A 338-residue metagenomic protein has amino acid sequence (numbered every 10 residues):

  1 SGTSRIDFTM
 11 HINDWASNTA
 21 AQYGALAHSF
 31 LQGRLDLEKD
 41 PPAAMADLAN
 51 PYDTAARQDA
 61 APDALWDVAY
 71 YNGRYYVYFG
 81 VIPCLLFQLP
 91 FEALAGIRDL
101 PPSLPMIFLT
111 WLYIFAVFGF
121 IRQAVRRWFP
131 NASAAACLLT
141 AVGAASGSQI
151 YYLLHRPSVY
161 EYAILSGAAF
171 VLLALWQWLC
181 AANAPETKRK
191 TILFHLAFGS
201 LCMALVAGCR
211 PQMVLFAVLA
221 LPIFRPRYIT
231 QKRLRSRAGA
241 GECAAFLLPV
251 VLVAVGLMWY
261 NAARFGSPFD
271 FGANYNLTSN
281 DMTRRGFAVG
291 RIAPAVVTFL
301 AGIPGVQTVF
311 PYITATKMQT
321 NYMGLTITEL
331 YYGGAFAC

Functional and structural regions predicted by a protein language model:
S1-C338: Membrane-proximal envelope and lipid/glycan-remodeling enzymes
